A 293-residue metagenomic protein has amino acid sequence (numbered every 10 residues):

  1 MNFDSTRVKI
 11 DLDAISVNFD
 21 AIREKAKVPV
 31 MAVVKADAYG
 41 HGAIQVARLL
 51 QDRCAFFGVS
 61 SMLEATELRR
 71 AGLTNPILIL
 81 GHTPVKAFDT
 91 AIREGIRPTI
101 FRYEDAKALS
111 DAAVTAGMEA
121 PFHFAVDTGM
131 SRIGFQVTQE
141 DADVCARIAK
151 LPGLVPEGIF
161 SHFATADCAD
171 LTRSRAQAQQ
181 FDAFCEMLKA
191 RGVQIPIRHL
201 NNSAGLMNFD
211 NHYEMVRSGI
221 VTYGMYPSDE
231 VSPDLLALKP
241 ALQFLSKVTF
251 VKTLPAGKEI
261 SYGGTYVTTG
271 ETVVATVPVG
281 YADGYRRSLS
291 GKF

Functional and structural regions predicted by a protein language model:
M1-S16, D20, P29, E64 (+5 more regions): Active-site anion/phosphate-binding pocket segments in diverse small-molecule metabolic enzymes
N2-K9, A14, V28-H199: Active-site-proximal beta-alpha core segment in soluble small-molecule metabolic enzymes
D20-R23, G72-P76, F244: P-loop/Walker A phosphate-binding loop and immediately adjacent motor/lid segment at beta-alpha junctions
